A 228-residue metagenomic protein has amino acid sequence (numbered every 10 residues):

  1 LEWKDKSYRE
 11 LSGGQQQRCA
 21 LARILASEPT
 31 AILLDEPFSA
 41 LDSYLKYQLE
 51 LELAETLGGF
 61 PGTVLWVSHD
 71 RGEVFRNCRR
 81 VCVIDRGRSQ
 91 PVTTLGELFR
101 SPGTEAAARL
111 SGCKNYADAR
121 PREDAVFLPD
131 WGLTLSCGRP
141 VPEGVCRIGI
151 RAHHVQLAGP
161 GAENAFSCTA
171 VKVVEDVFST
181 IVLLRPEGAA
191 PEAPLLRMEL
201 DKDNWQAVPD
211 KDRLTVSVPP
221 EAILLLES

Functional and structural regions predicted by a protein language model:
L1, E97, A108, H153 (+1 more regions): Flexible, active-site-adjacent loop/turn segments at secondary-structure boundaries
L1-A106: ABC ATPase nucleotide-binding domains
L11-G14, L41, Q48, T63 (+9 more regions): Surface-exposed loop/turn and secondary-structure junction residues enriched for glycine/proline
L51, E105, A119, F166-V171: Small-residue-enriched segments and motifs
L57, D85, D118, P191-E192: A short hydrophobic/aromatic micro-motif that marks alpha-helical segments and, especially, helix-coil
F99-R122, G149: C-terminal boundary and immediately downstream tail of ABC-type ATPase nucleotide-binding domains
K114-Y116, A125-S228: Non-catalytic connector elements of ABC transporters
